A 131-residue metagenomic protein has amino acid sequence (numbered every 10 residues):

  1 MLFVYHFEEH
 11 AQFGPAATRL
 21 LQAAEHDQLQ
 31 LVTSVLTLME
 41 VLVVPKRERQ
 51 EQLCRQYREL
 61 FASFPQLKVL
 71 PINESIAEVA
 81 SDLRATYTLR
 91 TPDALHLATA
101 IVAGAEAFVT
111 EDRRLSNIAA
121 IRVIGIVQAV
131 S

Functional and structural regions predicted by a protein language model:
M1-T33, K46-E59, R113, V127-S131: Short, well-structured N-terminal submotif of metal-dependent ribonuclease cores
F7, P45, R84, A119: Short, flexible helix/strand-to-coil boundary loops that buttress conserved ligand/catalytic motifs in alpha/beta
E9, F64-A85: Acidic catalytic patch
V32-T33, P71, T91, T110: Short beta-strand scaffold positions
V35, E74, D93-L97: Conserved glycosyltransferase catalytic-site signature
S63-V69, L97-S131: Acidic, PIN/NYN-like endoribonuclease modules and their adjacent C-terminal/linker elements
